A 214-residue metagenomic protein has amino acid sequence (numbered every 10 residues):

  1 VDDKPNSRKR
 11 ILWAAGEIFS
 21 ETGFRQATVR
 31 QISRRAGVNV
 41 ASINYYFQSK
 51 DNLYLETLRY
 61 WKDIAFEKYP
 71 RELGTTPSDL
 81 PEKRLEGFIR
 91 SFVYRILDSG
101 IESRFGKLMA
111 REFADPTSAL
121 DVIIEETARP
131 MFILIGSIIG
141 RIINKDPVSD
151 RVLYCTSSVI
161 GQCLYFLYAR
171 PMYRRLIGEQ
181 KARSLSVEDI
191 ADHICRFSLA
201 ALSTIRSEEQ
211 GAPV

Functional and structural regions predicted by a protein language model:
V1-N6, S207-V214: N-terminal intrinsically disordered/low-complexity leader segments
R10, I18-N52, E56, Y60: Helix-turn-helix
I11-F19, V159, S198: Short hydrophobic clusters on alpha-helical segments that form packing/core surfaces in small helical domains
P70-F105, V152-V159: Hydrophobic alpha-helical connector segments
K83, T117-I143, D192, R196: Amphipathic alpha-helical packing segments from all-alpha helical-bundle domains
G100-V122, R170-L176: Amphipathic alpha-helical segments used for helix-helix packing
K107-A110, G136, S149-P171, D189 (+1 more regions): Hydrophobic alpha-helical segments that form the core of small-molecule binding pockets and/or dimer interfaces
R129-L153, L176, Q180, L202-Q210: Hydrophobic alpha-helical bundle segments that form small-molecule/ligand-binding pockets
